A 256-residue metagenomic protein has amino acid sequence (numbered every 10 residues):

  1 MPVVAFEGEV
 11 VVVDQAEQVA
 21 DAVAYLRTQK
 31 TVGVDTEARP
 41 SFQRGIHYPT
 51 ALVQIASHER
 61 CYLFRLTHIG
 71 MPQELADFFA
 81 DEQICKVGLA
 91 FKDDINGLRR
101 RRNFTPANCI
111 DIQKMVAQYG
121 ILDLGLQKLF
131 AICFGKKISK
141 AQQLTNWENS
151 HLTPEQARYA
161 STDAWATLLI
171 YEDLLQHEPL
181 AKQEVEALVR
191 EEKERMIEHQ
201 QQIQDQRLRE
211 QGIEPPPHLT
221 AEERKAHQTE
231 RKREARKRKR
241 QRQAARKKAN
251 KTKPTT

Functional and structural regions predicted by a protein language model:
M1-V32, R101, I112, W165 (+2 more regions): N-terminal accessory regions of nucleic-acid-interacting proteins
E7-A20, R27-V34, P40-Y159, A166-D173: Conserved DEDDh/DEDDy metal-dependent 3′-5′ exonuclease domain
A80-D81, R158, P179, V185-A187: Short, charged/polar low-complexity linear motifs in solvent-exposed/disordered segments
E172-A181: Short helix-capping/linker segments at secondary-structure and domain boundaries
